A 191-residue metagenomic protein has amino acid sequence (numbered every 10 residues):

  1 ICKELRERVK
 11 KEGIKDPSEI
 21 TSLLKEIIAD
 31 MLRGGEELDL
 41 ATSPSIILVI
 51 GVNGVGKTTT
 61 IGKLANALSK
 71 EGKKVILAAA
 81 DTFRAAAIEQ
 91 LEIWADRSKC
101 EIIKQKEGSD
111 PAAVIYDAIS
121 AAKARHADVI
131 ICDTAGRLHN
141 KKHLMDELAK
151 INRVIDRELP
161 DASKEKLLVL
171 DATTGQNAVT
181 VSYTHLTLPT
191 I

Functional and structural regions predicted by a protein language model:
I1-A80, A87-G108, V114-K123, A127-C132: Primarily NTPase-proximal linker/entry elements flanking Walker-type ATP/GTP-binding cores
V52, D81, D133, K166 (+2 more regions): Residue-level signature of catalytic and energy-coupling elements of molecular machines, predominantly ATP/GTP-dependent
G72-K73, D161-E165, I191: Short glycine-/polar-rich loops that comprise or flank the Walker A/P-loop and associated switch/sensor motifs
T82-A85, G108-S109, G136-H139, A172-Q176: Conserved nucleotide-binding/hydrolysis micro-motifs of P-loop NTPases
I88, N140-M145, A178: Conserved ATPase-coupling elements of RecA-like P-loop NTPase cores
A112-D117, Q176-T180: Structural motif
A149-D171: Inter-motif core of Ras-like GTPase G domains
Y183-T190: Conserved small/polar residues in nucleotide/adenosyl-binding loops
